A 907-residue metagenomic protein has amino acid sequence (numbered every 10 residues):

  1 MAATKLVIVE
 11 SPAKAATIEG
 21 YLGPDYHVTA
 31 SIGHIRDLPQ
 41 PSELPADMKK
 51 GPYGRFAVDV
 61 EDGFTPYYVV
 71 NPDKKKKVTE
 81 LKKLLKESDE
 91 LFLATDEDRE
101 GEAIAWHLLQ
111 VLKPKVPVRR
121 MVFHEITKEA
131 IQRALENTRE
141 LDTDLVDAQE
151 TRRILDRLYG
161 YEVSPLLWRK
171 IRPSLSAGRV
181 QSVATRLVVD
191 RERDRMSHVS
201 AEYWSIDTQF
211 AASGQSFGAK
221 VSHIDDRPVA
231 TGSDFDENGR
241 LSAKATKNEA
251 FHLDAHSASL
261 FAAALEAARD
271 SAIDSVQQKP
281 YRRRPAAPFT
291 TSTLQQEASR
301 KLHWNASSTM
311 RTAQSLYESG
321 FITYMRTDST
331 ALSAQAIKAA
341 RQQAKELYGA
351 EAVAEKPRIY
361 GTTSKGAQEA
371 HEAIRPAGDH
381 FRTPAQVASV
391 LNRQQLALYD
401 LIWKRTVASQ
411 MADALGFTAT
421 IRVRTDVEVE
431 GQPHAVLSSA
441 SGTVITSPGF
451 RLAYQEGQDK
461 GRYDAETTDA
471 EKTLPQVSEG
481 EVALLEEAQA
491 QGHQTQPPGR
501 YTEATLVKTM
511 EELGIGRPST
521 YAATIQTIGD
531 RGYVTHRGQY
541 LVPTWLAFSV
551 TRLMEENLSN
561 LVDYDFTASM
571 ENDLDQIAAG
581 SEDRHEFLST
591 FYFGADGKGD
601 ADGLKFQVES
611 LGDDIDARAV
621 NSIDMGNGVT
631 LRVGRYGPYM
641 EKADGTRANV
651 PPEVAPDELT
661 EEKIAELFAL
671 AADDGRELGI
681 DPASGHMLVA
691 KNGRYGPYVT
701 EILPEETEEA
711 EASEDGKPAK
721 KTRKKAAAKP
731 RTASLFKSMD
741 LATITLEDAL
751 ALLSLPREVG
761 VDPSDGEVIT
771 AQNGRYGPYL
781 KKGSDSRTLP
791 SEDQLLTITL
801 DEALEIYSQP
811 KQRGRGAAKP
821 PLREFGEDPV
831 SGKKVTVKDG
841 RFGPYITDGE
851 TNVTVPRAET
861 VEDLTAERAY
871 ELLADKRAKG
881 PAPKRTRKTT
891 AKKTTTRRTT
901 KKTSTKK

Functional and structural regions predicted by a protein language model:
M1-R153, E162, L167, H223 (+7 more regions): Intrinsically disordered, low-complexity regulatory segments
A2-L6, A16-T17, P24-Y26, S164 (+7 more regions): Basic, low-complexity terminal or inter-domain segments flanking catalytic cores
A3, D96-E97, R172-S176, Q278-A287 (+3 more regions): Conserved short loop/turn motifs at secondary-structure junctions
P12-A15, I32-L38, E97-G101, H124-E129 (+6 more regions): Conserved nucleotide-binding/hydrolysis micro-motifs of P-loop NTPases
T79, I126-F210, K279-R282: C-terminal or mid-to-C-terminal helical accessory/interaction module adjacent to the motor/catalytic core
K170-S174, V189-L253, K301, M325 (+1 more regions): C-terminal helical "lid" subdomain and adjoining coupling/linker elements of P-loop NTPases
H198-V221, D270-T312, G320, T502 (+5 more regions): C-terminal accessory/connector segments of nucleic-acid motor ATPases
